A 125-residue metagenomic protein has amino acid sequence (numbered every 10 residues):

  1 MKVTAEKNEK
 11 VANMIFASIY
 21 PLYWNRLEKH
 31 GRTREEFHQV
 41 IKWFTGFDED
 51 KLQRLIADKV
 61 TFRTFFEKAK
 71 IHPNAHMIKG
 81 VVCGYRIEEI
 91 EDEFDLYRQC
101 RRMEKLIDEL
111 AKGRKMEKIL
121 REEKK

Functional and structural regions predicted by a protein language model:
M1-K125: A charge-rich, low-complexity, intrinsically flexible signal that marks solvent-exposed coils, linkers, repeats
